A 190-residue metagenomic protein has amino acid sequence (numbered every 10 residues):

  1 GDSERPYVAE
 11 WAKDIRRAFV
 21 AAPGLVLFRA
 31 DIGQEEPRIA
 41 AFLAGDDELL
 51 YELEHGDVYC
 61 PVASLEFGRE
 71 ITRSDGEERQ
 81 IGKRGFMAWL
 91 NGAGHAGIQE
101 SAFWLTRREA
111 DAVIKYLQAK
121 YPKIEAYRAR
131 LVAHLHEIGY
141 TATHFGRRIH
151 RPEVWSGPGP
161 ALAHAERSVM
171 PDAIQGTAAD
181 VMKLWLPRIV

Functional and structural regions predicted by a protein language model:
G1-V190: Conserved catalytic core of nucleotide polymerization and phosphodiester-bond processing enzymes
